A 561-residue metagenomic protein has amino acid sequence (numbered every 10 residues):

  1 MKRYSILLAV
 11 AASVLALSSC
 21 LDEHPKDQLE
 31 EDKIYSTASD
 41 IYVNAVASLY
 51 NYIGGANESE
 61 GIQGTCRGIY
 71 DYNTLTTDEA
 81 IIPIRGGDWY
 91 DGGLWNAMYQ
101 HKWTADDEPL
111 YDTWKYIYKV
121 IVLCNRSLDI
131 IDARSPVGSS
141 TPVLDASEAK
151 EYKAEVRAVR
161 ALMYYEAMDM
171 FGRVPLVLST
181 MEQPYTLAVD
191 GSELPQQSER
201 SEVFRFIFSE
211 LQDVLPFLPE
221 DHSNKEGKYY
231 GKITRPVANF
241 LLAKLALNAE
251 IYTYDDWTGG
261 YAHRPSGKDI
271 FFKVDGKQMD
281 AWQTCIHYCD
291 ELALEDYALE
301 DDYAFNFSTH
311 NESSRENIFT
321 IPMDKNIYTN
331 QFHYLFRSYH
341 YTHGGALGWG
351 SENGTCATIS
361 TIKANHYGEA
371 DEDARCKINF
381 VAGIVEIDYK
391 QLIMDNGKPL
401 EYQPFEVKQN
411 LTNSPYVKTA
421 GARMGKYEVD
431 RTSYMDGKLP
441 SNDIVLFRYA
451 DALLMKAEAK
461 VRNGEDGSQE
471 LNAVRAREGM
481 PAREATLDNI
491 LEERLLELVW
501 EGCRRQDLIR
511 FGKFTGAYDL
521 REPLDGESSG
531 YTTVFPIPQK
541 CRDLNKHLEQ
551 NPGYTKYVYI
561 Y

Functional and structural regions predicted by a protein language model:
M1-E31: Bacterial Sec-dependent N-terminal signal peptides
S19-D22, I62, I117-V120, F206-F208 (+10 more regions): Long, intrinsically disordered, low-complexity segments
S19-P83, Y99, Y111, R126 (+3 more regions): Acidic, glycine-rich segments characteristic of secretory precursors and extracytoplasmic regions
D32, E60-I84, V177-E182, L218-V237 (+2 more regions): Short, surface-exposed recognition loops and adjoining beta-strand edges that mediate ligand/DNA contacts, enriched
S39-V43, A47, N51-A56, G61 (+7 more regions): Conserved, well-structured interaction surfaces
Y90-Q100, H366-F447: Flexible, polar/acidic helix-loop-strand segments at domain edges
M168-D169, P175, H222, L245-W257 (+1 more regions): Short coil/turn linking the two alpha-helices of tandem helical-hairpin repeats
D301-H310, S314-E406, D466: Glycine-rich, aromatic-lined ligand/substrate-binding cores of catalytic and carbohydrate-binding domains
